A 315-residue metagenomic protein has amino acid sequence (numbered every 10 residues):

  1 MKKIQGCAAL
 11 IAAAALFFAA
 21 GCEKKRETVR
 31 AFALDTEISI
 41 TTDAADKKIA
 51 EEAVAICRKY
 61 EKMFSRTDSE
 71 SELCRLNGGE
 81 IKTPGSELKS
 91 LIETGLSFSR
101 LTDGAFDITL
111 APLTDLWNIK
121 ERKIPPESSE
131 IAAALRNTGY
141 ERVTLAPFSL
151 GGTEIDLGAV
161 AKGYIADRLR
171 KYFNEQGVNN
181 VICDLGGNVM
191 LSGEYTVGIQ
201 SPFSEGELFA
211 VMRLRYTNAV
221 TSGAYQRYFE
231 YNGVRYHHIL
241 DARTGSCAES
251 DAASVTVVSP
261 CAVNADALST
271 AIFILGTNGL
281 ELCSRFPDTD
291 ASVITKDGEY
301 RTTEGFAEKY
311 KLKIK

Functional and structural regions predicted by a protein language model:
K2-K315: Mature catalytic core of soluble alpha/beta enzymes
